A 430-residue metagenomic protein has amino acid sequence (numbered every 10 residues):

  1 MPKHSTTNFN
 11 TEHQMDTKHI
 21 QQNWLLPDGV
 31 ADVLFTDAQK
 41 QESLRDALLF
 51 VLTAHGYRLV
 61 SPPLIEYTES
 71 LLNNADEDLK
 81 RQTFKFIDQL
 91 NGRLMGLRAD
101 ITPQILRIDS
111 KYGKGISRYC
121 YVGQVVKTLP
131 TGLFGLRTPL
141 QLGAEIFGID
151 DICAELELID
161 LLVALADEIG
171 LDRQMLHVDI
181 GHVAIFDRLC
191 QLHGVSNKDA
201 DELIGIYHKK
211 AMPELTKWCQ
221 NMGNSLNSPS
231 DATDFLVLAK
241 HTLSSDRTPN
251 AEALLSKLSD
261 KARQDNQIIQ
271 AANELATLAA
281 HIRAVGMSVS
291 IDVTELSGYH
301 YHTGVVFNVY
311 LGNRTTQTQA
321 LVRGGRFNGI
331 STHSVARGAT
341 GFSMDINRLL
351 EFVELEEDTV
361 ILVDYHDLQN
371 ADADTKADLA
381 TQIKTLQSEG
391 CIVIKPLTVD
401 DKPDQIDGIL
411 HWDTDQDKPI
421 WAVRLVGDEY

Functional and structural regions predicted by a protein language model:
P2-H19, W218-A232, R348: Charged, low-complexity intrinsically disordered tails and linkers
P2-R98, L156: TRNA-binding/sensing appendages of the translation machinery
K40-H55, Y67, T102-G113, Y121-R173 (+1 more regions): Positively charged, Gly/Ser-enriched RNA/tRNA-binding surfaces
L59-P62, Y119-Y121, M175-G181, S290-D292: A structural signal for short, well-ordered beta-strand segments and their strand-loop junctions that often border
L64-K80, H177-Q191, E295-G304, D401-I406: Beta-rich nucleic-acid/ligand-interaction surfaces
R81-L90, V195-K217: Acidic, His- and aromatic-enriched active-site or binding-groove loops in soluble protein domains that engage sugars
D150, A154-E155, D179-I180, F186-L189 (+2 more regions): Cap/lid and interdomain-hinge subdomains that line or gate substrate/regulatory clefts in soluble alpha/beta enzymes
